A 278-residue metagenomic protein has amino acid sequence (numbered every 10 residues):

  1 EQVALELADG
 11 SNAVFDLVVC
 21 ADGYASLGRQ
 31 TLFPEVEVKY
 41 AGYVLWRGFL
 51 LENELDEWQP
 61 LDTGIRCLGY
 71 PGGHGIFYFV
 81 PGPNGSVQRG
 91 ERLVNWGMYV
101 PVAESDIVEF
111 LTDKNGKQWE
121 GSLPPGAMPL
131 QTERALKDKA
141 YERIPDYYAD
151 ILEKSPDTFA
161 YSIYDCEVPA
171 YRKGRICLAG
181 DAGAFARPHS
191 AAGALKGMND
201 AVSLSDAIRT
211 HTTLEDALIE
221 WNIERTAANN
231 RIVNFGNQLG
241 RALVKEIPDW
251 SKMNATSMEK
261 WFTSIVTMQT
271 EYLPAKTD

Functional and structural regions predicted by a protein language model:
E1-A140: Conserved FAD-binding catalytic core of PHBH/FMO-like flavoproteins
L17, V36-E37, E54, E104 (+4 more regions): Solvent-exposed, flexible loop/coil residues
V19-C20, W96, A135, P156-Q238: Conserved mid-domain beta->alpha element of the FAD-binding
Y43, L61, L111, S155 (+5 more regions): Residue-level detector of alpha-helical recognition elements and their boundaries
G64, Q131-A135, E142-F159: A short coil-to-beta-strand element that immediately follows conserved catalytic motifs
G85-R89, A140-E142, A149-E153, V168-R172: Short, conserved, surface-exposed binding loops centered on an aromatic residue
S105, Y141-D146, V168, A184 (+1 more regions): Short helix-capping and hinge/turn segments at secondary-structure transitions, especially at repeat and domain
G126, E142, D146-D150, H189-A191 (+1 more regions): C-terminal helical "tail/cap" subdomain of flavin- and related membrane-associated enzymes
